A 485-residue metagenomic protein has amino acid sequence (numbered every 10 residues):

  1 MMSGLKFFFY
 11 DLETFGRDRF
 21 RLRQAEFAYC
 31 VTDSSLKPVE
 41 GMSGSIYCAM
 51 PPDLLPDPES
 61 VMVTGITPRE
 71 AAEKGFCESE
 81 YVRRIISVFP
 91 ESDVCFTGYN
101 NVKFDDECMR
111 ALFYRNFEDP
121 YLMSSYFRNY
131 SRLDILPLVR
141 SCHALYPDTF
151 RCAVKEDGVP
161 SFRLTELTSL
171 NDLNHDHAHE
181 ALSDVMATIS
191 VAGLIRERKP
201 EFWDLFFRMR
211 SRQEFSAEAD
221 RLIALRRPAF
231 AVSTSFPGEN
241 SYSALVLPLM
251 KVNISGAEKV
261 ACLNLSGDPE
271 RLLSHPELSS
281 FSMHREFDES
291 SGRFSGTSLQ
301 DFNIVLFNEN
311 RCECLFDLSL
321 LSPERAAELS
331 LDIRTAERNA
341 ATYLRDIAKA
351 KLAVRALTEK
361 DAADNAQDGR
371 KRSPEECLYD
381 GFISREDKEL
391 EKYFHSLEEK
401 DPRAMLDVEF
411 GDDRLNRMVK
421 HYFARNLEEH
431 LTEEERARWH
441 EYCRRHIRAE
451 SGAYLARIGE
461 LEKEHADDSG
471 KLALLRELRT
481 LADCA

Functional and structural regions predicted by a protein language model:
M2-C77, S87, K251-T297: Conserved RNase H-like, two-metal-ion catalytic cores of nucleic-acid enzymes
G16-D18, E166, S235-F236: Intrinsically disordered, low-complexity segments enriched in polar/charged residues with Gly/Pro, especially when
L22-I66, S87-P200, P374-F382, E386-F410 (+3 more regions): Metal-dependent phosphoesterase core characteristic of DEDDh/y 3'-5' exonuclease domains
K37-M42, Y121, V154-K155, R226 (+2 more regions): Intrinsically disordered, low-complexity coil segments
C77-E80, V159: Short secondary-structure boundary/capping elements
Y81-I85: Generic hydrophobic alpha-helical segments
L194-R334, R436, C443-A485: Acidic two-metal-ion nuclease catalytic site recognized across multiple nuclease folds, prominently DnaQ/RNase D-T
P248-A437: Long, charge-rich C-terminal accessory regions
